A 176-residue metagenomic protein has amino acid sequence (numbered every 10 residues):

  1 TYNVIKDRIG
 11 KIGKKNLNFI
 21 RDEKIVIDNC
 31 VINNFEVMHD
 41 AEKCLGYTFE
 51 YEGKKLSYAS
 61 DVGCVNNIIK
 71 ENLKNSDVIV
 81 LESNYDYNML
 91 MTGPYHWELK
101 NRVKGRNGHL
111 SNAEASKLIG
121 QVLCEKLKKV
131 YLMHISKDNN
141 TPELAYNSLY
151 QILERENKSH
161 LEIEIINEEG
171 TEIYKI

Functional and structural regions predicted by a protein language model:
T1-K24: Active-site HxH/HxHxD metal-binding segment of metal-dependent hydrolases
Y2, D86, G170-T171: Alpha-helix N-cap/helix-start and coil->helix boundary motif
N3-K6, N140, I173-Y174: Short active-site-adjacent helix-start/loop capping segments
G13-N16, N29, L127, H160-E162: A generic structural signal for alpha->beta connector loops
N16-I20, K158-E169: Beta-strand->loop->alpha-helix junctions that form or flank phosphate-binding loops in nucleotide-handling enzymes
I20-V78, Y174-I176: Core dinuclear metal-dependent hydrolase active-site scaffold
D61, I135, E168: Cofactor-binding loop segments of dinucleotide-utilizing enzymes, especially the Rossmann-like FAD- and NAD(P)+-binding
N67-I165: Cap/insert and terminal regions of metallo-dependent hydrolase folds
